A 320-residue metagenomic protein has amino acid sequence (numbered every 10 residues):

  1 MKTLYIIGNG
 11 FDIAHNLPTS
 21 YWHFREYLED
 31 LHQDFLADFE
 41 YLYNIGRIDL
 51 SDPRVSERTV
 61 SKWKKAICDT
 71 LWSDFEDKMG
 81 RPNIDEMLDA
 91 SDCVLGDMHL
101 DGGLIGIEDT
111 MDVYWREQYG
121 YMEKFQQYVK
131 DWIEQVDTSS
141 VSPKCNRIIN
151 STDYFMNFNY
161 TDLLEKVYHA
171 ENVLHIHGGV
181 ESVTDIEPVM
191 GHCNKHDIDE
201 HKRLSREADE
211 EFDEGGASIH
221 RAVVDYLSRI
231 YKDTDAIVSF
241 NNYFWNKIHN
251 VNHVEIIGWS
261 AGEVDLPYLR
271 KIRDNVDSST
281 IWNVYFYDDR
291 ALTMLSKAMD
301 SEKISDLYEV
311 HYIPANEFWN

Functional and structural regions predicted by a protein language model:
M1-I7, F11-H15, F240-N320: SIR2/sirtuin-family catalytic core signature
M1-L36: An N-terminal structural lobe/cap that precedes and organizes the functional/catalytic core across diverse proteins
P18-E26, A170-V173, K271-I272, M299-D300: Short secondary-structure boundary/capping segments
S20, Y160, Y268: Conserved alpha-helical elements of sugar-nucleotide-dependent glycosyltransferases
D30-N44, Y285: A short beta-strand-loop structural module common to alpha/beta enzyme folds
D38-A222: Extended, H/D-rich, highly charged conserved domains that either
E134-K144, R229-N246: A Trp-anchored, charged/polar loop motif used as the substrate-binding/catalytic surface of acyl/ester-handling
G215-I237, K247-G262: Acidic/glycine-enriched edge-of-secondary-structure segments
